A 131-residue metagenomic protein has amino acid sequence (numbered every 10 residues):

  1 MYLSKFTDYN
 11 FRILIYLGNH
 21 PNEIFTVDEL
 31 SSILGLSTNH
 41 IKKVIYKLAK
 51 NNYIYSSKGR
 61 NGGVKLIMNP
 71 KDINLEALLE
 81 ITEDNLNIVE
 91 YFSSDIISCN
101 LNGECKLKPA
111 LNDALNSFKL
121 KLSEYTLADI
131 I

Functional and structural regions predicted by a protein language model:
M1-I13: Short alpha-helical segments that sit at the start of domains
G18-N22, M68-N69: Short helix-capping/hinge SLiMs at alpha-helix to coil transitions
D28-L34: A short alpha-helical element within helix-turn-helix/winged-helix DNA-binding domains across DNA-binding proteins
N39: Key DNA-contact positions within bacterial/archaeal DNA-binding proteins
V44-A49: Basic amphipathic alpha-helical segments that dock to polyanions
N52: Glycine-centered, phosphate/nucleic-acid-interacting loop/turn motifs that mediate DNA/RNA or nucleotide
R60-I67: Minor-groove-contacting beta-hairpin "wing" of winged helix-turn-helix DNA-binding domains
I67-I131: Non-DNA-binding regulatory cores of transcription-related proteins, predominantly C-terminal effector-binding
